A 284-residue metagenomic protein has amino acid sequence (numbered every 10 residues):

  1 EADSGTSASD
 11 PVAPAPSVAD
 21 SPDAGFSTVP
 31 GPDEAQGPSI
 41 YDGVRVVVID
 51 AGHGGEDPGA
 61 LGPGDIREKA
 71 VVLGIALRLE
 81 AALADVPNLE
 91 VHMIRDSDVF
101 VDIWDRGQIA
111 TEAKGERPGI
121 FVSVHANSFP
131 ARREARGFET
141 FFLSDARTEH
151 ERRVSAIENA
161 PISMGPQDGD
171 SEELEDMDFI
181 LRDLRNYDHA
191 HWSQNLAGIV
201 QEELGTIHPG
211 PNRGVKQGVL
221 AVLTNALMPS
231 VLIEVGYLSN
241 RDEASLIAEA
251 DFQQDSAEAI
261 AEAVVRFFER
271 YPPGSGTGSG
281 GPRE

Functional and structural regions predicted by a protein language model:
E1-A8, R241, L246: Short intrinsically disordered, low-complexity coil segments enriched in acidic
D3, D10-E175, N186-G198, Q254 (+2 more regions): Catalytic-core regions of hydrolytic enzymes
S128, I180-E284: Active-site-adjacent mobile loop/cap segments within catalytic or ligand-binding domains
